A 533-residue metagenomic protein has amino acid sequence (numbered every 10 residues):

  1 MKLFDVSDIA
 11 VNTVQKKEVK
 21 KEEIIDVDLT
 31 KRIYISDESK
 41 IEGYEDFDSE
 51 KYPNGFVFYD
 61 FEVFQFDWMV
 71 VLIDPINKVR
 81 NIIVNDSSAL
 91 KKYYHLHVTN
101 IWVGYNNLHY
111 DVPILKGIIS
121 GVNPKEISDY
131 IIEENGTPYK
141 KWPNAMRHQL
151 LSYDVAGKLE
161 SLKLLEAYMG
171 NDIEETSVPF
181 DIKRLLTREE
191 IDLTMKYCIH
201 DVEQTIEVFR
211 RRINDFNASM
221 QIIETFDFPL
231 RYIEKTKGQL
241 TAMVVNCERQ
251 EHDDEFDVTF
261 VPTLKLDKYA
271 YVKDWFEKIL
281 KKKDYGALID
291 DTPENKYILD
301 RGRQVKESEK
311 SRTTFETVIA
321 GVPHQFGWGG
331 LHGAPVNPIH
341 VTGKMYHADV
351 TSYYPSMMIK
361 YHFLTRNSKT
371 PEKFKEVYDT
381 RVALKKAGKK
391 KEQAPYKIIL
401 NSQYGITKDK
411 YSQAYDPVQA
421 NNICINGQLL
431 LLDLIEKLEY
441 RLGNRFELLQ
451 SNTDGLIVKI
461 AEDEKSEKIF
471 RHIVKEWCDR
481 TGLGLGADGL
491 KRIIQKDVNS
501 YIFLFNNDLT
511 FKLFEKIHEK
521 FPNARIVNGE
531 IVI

Functional and structural regions predicted by a protein language model:
K2-K51, E62, Y168-S177, K183-T351 (+7 more regions): Conserved "right-hand" nucleotidyltransferase catalytic core of DNA-directed polymerases
F56, I101, K344-M345: Structural motif
D60-E62, F66-N77, T351: Short conserved beta-strand segments at catalytic cores or DNA/RNA-binding microdomains of nucleic-acid binding
D67-V71, V112-I118, V208, S356-I359 (+3 more regions): A short acidic (Asp/Glu
V70-L164, D181, Y197: Conserved DEDDh/DEDDy metal-dependent 3′-5′ exonuclease domain
I73-P75, G117-V122, I223, K360-T365 (+2 more regions): Short secondary-structure boundary/capping segments
K140-H148, V155-A156, L230-E234, L490-L504: Short, conserved secondary-structure transition motifs
M146, L150-S152, A156-L162, D172 (+2 more regions): Helical catalytic core of nucleic-acid polymerases
